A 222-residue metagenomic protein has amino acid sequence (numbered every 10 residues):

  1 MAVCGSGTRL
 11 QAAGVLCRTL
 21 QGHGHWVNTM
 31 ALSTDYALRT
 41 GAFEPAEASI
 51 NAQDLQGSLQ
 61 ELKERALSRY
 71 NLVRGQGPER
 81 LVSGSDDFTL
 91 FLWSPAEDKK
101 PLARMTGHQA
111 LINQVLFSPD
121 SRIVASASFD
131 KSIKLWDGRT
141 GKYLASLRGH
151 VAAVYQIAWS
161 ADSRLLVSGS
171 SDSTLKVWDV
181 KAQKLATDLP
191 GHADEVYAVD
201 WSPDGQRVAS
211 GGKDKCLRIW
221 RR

Functional and structural regions predicted by a protein language model:
M1, Q21-V27, M105-I112, L147-V154 (+1 more regions): WD40/WD-repeat beta-propeller blade N-cap
M1-A2, L10, G84-D87, S126-D130 (+3 more regions): Conserved strand-to-loop turn within each blade of WD40 beta-propeller repeats
V3-S6, G24, F88-F91, Q109 (+8 more regions): A conserved positional marker within WD40/Gbeta-like beta-propeller blades
C4-S6, A37-G41, S68-V82, P101-L102 (+7 more regions): Structural hallmark of WD40 beta-propellers
G5-Q11, L90-S94, I133-W136, I157 (+3 more regions): WD40-repeat beta-propellers
A12, A31-A37, L72-P78, E97 (+4 more regions): Loop/turn segments within WD40 beta-propeller blades
L32-G75: Structural signature of eukaryotic scaffold interfaces centered on beta-propeller domains
